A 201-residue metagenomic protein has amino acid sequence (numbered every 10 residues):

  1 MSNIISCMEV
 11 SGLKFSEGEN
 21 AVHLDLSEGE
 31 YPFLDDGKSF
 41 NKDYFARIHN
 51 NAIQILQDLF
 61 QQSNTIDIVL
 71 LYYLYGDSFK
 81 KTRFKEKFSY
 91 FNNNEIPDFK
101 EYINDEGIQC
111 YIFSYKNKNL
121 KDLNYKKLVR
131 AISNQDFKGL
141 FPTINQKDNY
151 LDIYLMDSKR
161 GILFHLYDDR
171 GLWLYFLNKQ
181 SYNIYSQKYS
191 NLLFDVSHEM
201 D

Functional and structural regions predicted by a protein language model:
M1-D148: Extended, low-hydrophobicity segments enriched in charged/polar residues
Y154-D201: Alpha-helical oligomerization segments
